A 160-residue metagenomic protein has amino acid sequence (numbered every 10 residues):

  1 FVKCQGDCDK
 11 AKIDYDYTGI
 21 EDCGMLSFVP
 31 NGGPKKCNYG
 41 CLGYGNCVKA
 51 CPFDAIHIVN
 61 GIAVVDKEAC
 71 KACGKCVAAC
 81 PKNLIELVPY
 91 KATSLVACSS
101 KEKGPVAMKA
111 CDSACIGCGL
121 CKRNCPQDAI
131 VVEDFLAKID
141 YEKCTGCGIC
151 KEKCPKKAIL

Functional and structural regions predicted by a protein language model:
F1-N124, D128, K151-K153, K157-L160: Ferredoxin-type iron-sulfur electron-transfer modules and their immediate structural context
A63, L136-A137: Hydrophobic residues embedded in beta-strands of well-ordered beta-sheets
G148: Terminal recognition/anchoring or ligand-binding modules at protein termini
